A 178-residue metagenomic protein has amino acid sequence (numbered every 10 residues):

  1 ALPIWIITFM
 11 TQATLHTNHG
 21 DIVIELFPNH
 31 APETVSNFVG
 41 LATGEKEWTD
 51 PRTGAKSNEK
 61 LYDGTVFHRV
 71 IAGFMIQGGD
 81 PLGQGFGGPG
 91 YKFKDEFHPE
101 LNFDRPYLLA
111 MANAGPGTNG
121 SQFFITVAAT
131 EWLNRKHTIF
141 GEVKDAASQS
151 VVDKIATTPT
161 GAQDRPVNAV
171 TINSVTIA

Functional and structural regions predicted by a protein language model:
A1-I4: Short, small-residue-biased leader/transition segments that mark boundaries at the very start of proteins
I6-A178: Cyclophilin-like peptidyl-prolyl cis-trans isomerases
